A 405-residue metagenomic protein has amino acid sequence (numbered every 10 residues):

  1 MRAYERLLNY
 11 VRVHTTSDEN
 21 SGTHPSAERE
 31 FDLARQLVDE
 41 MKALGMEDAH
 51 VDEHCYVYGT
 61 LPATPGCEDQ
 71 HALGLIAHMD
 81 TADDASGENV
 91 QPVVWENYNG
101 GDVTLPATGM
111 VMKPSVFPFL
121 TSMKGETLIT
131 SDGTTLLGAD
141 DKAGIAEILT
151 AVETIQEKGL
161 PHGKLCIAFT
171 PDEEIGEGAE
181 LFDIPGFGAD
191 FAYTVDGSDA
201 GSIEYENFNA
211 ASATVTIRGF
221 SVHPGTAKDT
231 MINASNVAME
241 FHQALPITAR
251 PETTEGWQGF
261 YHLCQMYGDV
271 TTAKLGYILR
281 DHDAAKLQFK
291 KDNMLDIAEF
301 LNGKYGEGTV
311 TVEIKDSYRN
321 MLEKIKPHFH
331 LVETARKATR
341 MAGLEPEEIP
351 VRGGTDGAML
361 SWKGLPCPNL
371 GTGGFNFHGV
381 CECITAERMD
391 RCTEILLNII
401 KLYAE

Functional and structural regions predicted by a protein language model:
R2-E28, I129-T130, Y318, H378-G379: N-terminal capping segment at the start of a domain
G22-Q70, G74-I76, D80: A non-catalytic alpha/beta surface segment that caps or lines the substrate-entry region of metallo-dependent hydrolase
D48-E53, C264-M266, I349-P350: Short beta-strand
C67-P161, F169, A189, R391: Active-site metal-coordination/substrate-binding segment of hydrolases, especially metallo-dependent peptidases
L120, E126-A139, D172-L301, G308-V310 (+1 more regions): Midchain, well-structured core segments that form catalytic/ion-binding scaffolds
E153-C166, I247-T254, E405: Phosphate-handling active-site elements
I232-P251, A285-E299, E333, K337-R340 (+2 more regions): His/Asp/Glu-rich mid-to-C-terminal helical/loop segments that flank catalytic regions of hydrolases
N236-T253, F260-H262, T309, R319-C367 (+1 more regions): Active-site-adjacent substrate-binding region of metalloamidase/peptidase-like peptide-processing proteins
